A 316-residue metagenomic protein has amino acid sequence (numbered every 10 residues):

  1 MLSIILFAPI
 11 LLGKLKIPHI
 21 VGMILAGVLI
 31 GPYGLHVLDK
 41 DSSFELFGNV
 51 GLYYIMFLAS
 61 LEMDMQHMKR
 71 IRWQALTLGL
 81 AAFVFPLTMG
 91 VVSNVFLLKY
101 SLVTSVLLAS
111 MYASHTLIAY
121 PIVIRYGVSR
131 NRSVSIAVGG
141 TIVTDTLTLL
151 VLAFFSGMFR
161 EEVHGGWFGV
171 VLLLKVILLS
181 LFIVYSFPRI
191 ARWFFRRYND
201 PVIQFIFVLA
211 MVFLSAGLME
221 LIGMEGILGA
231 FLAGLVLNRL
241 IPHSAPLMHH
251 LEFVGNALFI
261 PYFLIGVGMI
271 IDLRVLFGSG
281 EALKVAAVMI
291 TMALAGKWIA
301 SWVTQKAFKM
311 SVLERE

Functional and structural regions predicted by a protein language model:
L2-S3, V21-L25, A75-L80, T104-L107 (+5 more regions): Hydrophobic alpha-helical transmembrane segments
I4-L12, L29-I30, G34, S60 (+12 more regions): Alpha-helical membrane-inserting segments
F7, L11, R70-S129, I270-L273 (+1 more regions): Transmembrane alpha-helices that form the ion-translocation and gating core of multi-pass ion transport proteins
L11-I17, L29-Q74, R192-D200, Q204 (+2 more regions): Membrane-interface junctions of multi-pass transporters
I17, M63-W73, L97-L102, I122-S135 (+4 more regions): Juxtamembrane helix-boundary/capping and inter-helix hinge elements in multi-pass membrane proteins
L29, L80-G90, M111-Y120, V134-M158 (+4 more regions): Membrane-embedded alpha-helical segments of transport systems, primarily multispan ion/solute transporters
L35-S42, N94-K99, G157-V171, D272-L283: Membrane-interface helix termini and inter-helical loops of multi-pass transporters
H164-A191: Transmembrane helix-loop-helix
